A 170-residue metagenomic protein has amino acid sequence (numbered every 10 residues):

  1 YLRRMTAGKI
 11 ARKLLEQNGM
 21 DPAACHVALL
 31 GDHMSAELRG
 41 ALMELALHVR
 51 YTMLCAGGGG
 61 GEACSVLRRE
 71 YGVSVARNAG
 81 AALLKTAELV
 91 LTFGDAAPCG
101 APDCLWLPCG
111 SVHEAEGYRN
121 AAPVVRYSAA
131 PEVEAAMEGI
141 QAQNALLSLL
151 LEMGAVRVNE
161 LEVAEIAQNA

Functional and structural regions predicted by a protein language model:
Y1-R12: A glycine-rich, Thr/Ser-enriched phosphate-binding loop motif common to dinucleotide/cofactor-binding enzymes
R4, G60-E62, H113-A115: Short gly/pro/ser/thr-enriched loop/turn and capping motifs at secondary-structure boundaries
I10-E16, E88-G94, I140: Short, surface-exposed amphipathic charged segments that create phosphate/polyanion-binding patches used for binding
A11, L84, L146-L150: Generic hydrophobic, helix-prone segments enriched in Leu/Val/Ile
Q17-L83: Glycine-rich phosphate/diphosphate-binding loop of Rossmann-like nucleotide-binding domains
S74-E134: Rossmann-like adenosine-cofactor binding region
C109-A170: Adenosine-phosphate binding glycine-rich loop
